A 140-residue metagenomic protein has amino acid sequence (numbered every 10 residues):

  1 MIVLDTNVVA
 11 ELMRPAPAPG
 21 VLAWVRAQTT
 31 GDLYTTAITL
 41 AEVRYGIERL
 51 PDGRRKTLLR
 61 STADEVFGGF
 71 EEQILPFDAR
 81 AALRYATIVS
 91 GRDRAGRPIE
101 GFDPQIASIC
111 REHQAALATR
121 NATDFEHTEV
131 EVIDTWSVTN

Functional and structural regions predicted by a protein language model:
M1, A107, R111-N140: Acidic, PIN/NYN-like endoribonuclease modules and their adjacent C-terminal/linker elements
M1-T39, I47-E65, T139-N140: Short, well-structured N-terminal submotif of metal-dependent ribonuclease cores
N7, G20, L83, Q105 (+1 more regions): Active-site phosphate/pyrophosphate-handling residues
V8, T39, A81, I106 (+1 more regions): Alpha-helix capping/helix-boundary segments
V9-A10, A41-R44, E126, I133: Nucleotide phosphate-binding site architecture
T29, F70, T128-E129: Short, structured coil segments at secondary-structure junctions
Y45-G53, G69-A118: Active-site neighborhoods of divalent-metal-dependent phosphate/nucleic-acid chemistry enzymes
